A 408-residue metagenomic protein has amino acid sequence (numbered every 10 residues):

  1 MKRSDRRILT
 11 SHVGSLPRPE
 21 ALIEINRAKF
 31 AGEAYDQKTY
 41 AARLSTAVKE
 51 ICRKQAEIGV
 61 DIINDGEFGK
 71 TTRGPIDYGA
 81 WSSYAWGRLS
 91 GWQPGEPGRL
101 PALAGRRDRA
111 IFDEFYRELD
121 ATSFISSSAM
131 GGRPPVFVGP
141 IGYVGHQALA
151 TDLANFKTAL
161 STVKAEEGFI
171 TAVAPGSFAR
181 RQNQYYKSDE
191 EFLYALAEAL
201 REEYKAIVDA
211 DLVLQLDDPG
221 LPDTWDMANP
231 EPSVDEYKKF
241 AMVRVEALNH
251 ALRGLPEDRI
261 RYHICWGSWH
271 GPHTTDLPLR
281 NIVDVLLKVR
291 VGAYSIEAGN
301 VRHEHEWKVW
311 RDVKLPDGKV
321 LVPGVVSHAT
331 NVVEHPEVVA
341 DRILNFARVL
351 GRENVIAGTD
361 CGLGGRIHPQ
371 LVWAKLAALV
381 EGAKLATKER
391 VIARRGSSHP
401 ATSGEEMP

Functional and structural regions predicted by a protein language model:
M1-P408: Domain-level signal for soluble alpha/beta catalytic cores
